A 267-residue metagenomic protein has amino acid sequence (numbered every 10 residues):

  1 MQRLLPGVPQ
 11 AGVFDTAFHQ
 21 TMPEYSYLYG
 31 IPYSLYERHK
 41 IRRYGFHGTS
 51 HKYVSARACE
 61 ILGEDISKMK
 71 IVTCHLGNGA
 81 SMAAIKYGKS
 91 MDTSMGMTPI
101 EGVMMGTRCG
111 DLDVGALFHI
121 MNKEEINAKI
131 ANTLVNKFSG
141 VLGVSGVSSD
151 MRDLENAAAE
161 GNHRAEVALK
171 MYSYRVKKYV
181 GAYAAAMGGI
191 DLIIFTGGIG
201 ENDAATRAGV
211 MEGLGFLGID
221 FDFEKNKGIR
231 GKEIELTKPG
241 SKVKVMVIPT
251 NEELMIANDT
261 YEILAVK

Functional and structural regions predicted by a protein language model:
A11-A17, V72-G79, I85, T196 (+1 more regions): Short beta-strand segments
T21-K123: Glycine-rich phosphate-binding loop of actin/hexokinase-like ATP-binding domains
G45, T49, Y53, A80 (+10 more regions): Conserved active-site and cofactor/substrate-binding residues in soluble primary-metabolism enzymes
K68-C74, K129-F138, L192-I194: Beta-strand segments within the central parallel beta-sheet cores of soluble alpha/beta enzyme folds
K86, M91-N127, T133, G197-G228: Catalytic phosphate/nucleotide-handling subdomain of diverse soluble enzymes
T133, G140-V144, M151-A186: Adenine-nucleotide phosphate-binding core of ATP-dependent small-molecule kinases
E166, K170-I190, I194, G200-V266: Internal helix-turn-beta structural module
